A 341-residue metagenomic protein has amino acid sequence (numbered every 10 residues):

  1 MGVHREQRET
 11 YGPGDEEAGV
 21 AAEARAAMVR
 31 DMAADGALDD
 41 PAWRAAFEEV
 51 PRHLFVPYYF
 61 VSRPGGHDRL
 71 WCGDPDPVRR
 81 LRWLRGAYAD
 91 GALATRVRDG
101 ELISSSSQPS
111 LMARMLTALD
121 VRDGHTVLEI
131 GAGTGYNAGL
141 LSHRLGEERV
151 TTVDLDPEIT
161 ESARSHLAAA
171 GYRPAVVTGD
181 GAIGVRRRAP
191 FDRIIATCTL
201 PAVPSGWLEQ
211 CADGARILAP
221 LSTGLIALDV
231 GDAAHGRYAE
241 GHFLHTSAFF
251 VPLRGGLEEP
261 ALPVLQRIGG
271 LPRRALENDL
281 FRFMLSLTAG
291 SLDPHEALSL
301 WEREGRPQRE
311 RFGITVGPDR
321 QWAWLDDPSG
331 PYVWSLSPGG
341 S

Functional and structural regions predicted by a protein language model:
G2-L128, N137, I159-E161, Y172 (+2 more regions): Class I SAM-dependent transferase core
G2-R25, G224-S341: SAM/dcSAM-binding transferase cores
Y11-A37, P190-T197, P201-P204, C211-L218 (+1 more regions): Conserved, well-structured beta-alpha core segment at the onset of a catalytic domain
P41, Y58-Y59, R63, A87 (+12 more regions): Surface-exposed loop/turn and secondary-structure junction residues enriched for glycine/proline
V61-G66, G133, A212, L225: Residue-level signal for alpha-helical context at structural boundaries
S62, P157, I183, G224 (+1 more regions): Residue-level detector of flexible, active-site-proximal loop/helix-junction positions within diverse enzyme catalytic
P75, H143, A234-G236: Short alpha-helix boundary/capping motifs
S104-P220, D229: Conserved nucleotide-cofactor-binding alpha/beta core module
